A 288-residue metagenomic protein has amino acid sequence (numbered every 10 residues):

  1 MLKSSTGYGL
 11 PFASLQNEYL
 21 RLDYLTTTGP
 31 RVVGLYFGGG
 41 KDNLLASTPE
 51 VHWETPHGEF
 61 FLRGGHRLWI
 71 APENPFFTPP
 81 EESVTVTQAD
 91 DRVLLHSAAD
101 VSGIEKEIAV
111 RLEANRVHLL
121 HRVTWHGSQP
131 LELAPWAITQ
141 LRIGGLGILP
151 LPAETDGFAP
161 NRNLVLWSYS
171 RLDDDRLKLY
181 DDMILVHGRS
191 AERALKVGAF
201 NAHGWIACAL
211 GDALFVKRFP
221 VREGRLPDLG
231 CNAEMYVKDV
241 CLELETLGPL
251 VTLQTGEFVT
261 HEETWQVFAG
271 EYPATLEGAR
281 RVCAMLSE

Functional and structural regions predicted by a protein language model:
M1-R122, H126-E288: Surface-exposed acidic/polar loop and edge beta-strand patches at domain peripheries
